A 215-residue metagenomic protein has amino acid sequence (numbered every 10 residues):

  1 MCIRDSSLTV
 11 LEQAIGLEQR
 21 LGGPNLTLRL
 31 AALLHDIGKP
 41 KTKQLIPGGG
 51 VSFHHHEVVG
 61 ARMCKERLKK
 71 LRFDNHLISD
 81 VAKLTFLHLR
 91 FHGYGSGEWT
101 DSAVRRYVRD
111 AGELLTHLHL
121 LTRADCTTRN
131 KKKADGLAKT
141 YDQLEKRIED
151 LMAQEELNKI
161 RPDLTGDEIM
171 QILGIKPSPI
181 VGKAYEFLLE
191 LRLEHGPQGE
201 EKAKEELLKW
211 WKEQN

Functional and structural regions predicted by a protein language model:
M1-I3: Short, small-residue-biased leader/transition segments that mark boundaries at the very start of proteins
V10, A14-G136, T140: Divalent metal-dependent catalytic cores for phosphoryl transfer on phosphate-bearing substrates
C64-K70, T128-N215: Charged substrate- and nucleic-acid-binding regions of tRNA-handling and nucleotidyl-transfer enzymes, centered on
